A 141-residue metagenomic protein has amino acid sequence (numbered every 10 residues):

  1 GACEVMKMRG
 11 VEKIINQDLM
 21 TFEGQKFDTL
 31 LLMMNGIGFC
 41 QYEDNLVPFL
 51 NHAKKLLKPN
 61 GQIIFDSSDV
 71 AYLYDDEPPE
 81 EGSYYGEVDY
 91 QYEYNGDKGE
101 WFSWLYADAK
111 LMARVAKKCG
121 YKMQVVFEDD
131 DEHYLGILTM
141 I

Functional and structural regions predicted by a protein language model:
A2-M6: Short alpha-helix immediately C-terminal to the canonical SAM-binding loop
K7-T21: Conserved SAM-binding strand-loop segment of SAM-dependent methyltransferases
K13, F39-V47: Active-site glycine- and acidic-residue-rich loops that bind and position anionic ligands or nucleotide-like cofactors
N16, L30-G36: A short beta-strand submotif of the Rossmann-like class I SAM-dependent methyltransferase core that lines
M20-L30: A short acidic, Gly/Pro-enriched loop at the edge of an enzyme's catalytic core that lines a small-molecule cofactor
N45-P59: A short glycine-rich, Lys/Arg-flanked "PGG" loop and its adjoining helix->strand segment in the class I
K58-R114: SAM-dependent methyltransferase
V115-I141: Core SAM-dependent methyltransferase catalytic element
